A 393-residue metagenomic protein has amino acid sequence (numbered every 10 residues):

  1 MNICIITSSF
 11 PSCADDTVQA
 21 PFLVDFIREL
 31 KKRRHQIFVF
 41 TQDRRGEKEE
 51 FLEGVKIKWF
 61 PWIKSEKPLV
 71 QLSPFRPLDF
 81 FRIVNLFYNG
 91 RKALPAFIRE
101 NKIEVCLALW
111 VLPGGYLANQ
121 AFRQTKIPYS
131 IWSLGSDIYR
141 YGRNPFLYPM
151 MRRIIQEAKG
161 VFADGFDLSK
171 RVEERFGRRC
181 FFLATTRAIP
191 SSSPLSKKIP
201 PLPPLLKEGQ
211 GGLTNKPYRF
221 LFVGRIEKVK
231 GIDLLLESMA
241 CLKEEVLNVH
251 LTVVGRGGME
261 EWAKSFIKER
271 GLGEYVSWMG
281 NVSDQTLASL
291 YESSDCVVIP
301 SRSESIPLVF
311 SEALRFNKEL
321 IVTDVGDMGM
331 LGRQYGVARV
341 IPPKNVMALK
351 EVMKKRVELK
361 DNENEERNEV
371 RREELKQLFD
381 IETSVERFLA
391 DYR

Functional and structural regions predicted by a protein language model:
M1-V55, Q156, F379-E382: N-terminal subdomain of nucleotide-sugar transferases
C4, T214-K230, L236-M239, T252: Conserved donor-binding/catalytic core segment of Leloir-type glycosyltransferases
K58, I131-L134, Y148-P201: Donor nucleotide-sugar binding/catalytic pocket of nucleotide-sugar-dependent glycosyltransferases
K264-V282: Nucleotide-activated donor-binding/catalytic signature segment of Leloir-type glycosyltransferases, i.e., the conserved
N281-V282, S289-S294: Short alpha-helical donor nucleotide-sugar binding micro-motif in glycosyltransferases
R302: Aromatic "clamp/platform" in nucleotide-sugar-dependent glycosyltransferases that forms part of the donor/acceptor
E319-V322: Short hydrophobic beta-strand element within catalytic cores of glycosyltransferases and related nucleotide-activated
Q334, A338-V346, K355-D361: Conserved acidic donor-binding segment of nucleotide-sugar-dependent glycosyltransferases
